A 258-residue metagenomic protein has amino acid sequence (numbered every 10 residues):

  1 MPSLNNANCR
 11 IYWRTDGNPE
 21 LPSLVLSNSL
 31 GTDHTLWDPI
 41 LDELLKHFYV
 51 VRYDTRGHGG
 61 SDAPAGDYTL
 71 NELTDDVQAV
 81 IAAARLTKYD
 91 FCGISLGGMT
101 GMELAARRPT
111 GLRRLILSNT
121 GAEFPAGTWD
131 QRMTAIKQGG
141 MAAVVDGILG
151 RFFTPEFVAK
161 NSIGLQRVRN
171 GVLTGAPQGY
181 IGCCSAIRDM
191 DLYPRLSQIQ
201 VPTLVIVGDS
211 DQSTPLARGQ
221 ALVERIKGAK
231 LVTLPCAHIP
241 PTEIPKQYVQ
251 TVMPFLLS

Functional and structural regions predicted by a protein language model:
C9-D62: Conserved HGGG/HGGXW glycine-rich cap/lid loop of the alpha/beta-hydrolase fold
T35-D42, V51-G93, Q250: Active-site loop/oxyanion-hole signature of alpha/beta-hydrolase fold enzymes
T87-P125: Conserved hydrolase catalytic core segment
F124-G127, G139-S197: Conserved alpha/beta-hydrolase catalytic His-Asp/Glu region
I199, V205-V207: Short beta-strand/loop motif that positions the catalytic acidic residue of the alpha/beta-hydrolase fold
D209-T214: Acidic catalytic loop of the alpha/beta-hydrolase fold
G219-I239: Catalytic histidine neighborhood in serine/cysteine hydrolases with alpha/beta-hydrolase-type architecture
C236-V249: Catalytic histidine-centered segment of alpha/beta-hydrolase-like enzymes
